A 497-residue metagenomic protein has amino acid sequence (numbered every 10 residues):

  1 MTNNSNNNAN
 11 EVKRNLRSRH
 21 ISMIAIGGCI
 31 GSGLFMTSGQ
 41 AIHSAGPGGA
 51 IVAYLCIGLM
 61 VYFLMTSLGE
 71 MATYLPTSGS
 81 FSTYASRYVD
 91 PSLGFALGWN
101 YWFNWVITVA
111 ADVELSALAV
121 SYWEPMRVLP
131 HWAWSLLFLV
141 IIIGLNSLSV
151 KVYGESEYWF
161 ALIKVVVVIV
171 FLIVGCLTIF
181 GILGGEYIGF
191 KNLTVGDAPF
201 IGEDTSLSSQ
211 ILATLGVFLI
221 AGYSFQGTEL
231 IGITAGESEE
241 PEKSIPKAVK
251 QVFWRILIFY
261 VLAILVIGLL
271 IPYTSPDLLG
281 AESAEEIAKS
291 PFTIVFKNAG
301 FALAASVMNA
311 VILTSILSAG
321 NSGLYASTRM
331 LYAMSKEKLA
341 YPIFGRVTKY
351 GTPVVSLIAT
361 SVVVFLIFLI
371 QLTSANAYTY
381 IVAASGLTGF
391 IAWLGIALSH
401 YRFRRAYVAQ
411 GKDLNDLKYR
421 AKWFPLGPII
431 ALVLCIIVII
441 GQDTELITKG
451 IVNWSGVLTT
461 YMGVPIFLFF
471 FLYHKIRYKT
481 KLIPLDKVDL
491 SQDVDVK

Functional and structural regions predicted by a protein language model:
M1-G39, H43-G48, Y62-T66, S78 (+3 more regions): Membrane-interface "cap" regions at the ends of multi-pass membrane proteins
Q40, A53, Y62-S147, V152 (+3 more regions): Hydrophobic transmembrane alpha-helices that form the core helical bundles of multi-pass secondary transporters
G49, F160-I163, L230-G268, M330 (+1 more regions): Junctions where cytoplasmic loops transition into the N-terminal start of transmembrane alpha-helices in multi-pass
C56-F63, K164-T178, P246-D277, L357-I358 (+3 more regions): Selective recognition of specific alpha-helical transmembrane segments in multi-pass small-molecule
T83, Y122-M126, D197-T205, A213 (+3 more regions): TM-loop-TM module centered on a large, flexible mid-protein loop between adjacent transmembrane helices in multi-pass
W132-T194, Q226, V249-F253, L257 (+3 more regions): Membrane-interface loop-to-helix entry segments
F160, I343-T352, W393-T459, V494-V496: C-terminal membrane-solvent junction of multi-pass transporters and transport-like membrane proteins
I163-F200, I267-T274, W393-Q410, I437-E445 (+1 more regions): Hydrophobic alpha-helical segments and their helix-loop junctions in multi-pass secondary transporters
